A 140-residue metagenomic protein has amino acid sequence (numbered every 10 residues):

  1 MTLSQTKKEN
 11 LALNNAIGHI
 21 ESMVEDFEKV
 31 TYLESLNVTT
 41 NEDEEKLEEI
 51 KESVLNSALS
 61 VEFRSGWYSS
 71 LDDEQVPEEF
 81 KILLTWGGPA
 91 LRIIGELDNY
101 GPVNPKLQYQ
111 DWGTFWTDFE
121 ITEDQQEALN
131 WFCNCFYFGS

Functional and structural regions predicted by a protein language model:
M1-L84: Negatively charged, low-complexity tracts enriched in Asp/Glu with abundant Ser/Thr
L33-N37, I93-L97, E120-T122: Generic detector of ordered, mature protein regions
N37-E44, E96-V103, S140: Generic structural signal for short, solvent-exposed loop/turn connectors between secondary structure elements
V76-G113: Acidic, low-complexity, intrinsically disordered interaction modules
Y100-S140: Polybasic, proline/glycine-rich intrinsically disordered low-complexity segments
